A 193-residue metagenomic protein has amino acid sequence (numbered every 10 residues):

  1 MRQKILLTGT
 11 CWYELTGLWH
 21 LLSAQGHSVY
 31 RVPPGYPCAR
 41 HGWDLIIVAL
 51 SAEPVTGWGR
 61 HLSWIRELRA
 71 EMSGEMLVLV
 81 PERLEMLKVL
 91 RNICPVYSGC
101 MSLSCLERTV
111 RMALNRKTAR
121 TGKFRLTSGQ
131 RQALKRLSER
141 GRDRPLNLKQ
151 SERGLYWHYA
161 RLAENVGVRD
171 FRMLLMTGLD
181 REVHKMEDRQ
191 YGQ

Functional and structural regions predicted by a protein language model:
M1-V89: DNA-contacting interfaces and partner/effector-binding or oligomerization modules in DNA-centric proteins
H20, R108, K135, W157 (+1 more regions): DNA-binding alpha-helical recognition surfaces that contact promoter or target DNA
L45-I46, M112, Q132, Y159 (+1 more regions): Alpha-helical solenoid repeat scaffolds
P54-G59, R69-G129, E182-Q193: Linker/hinge segments immediately adjacent to helix-turn-helix/homeobox DNA-binding domains
R120-A160: Helix-turn-helix DNA-binding segment
E164-Q193: Basic, Lys/Arg-enriched C-terminal extension of HTH/homeodomain DNA-binding domains
